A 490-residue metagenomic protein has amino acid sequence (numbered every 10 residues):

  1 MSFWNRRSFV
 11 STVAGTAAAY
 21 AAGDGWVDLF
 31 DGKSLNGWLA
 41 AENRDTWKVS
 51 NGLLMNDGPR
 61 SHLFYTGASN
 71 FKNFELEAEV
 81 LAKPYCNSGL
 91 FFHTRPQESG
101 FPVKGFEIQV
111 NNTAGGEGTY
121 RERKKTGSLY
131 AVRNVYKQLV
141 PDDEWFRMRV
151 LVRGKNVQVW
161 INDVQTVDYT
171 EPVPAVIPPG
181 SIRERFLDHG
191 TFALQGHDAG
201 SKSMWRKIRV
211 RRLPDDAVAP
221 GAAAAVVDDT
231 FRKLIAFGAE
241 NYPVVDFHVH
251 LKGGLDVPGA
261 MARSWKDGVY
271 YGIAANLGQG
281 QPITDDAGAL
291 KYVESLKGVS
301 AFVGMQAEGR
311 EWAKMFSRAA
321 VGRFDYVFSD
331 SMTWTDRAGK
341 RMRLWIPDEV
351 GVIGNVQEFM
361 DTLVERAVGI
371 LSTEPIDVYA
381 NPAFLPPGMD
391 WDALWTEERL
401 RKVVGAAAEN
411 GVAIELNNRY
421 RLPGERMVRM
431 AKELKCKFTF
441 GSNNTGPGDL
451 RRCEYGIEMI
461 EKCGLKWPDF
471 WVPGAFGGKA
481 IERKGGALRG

Functional and structural regions predicted by a protein language model:
M1-T16: N-terminal secretory signal peptides and thylakoid transit peptides that target proteins across membranes
A22-V227: Carbohydrate-interacting regions of secretory-pathway proteins
R95, L213, M332, F384-P387 (+1 more regions): Flexible loop residues that form catalytic and substrate-binding hotspots at small-molecule/glycan-binding clefts
E107-V110, G272-I273, E415: Structural recognition of the beta-strand scaffold that forms the well-ordered cores of secreted hydrolase catalytic
T119-Y120, P282-I283, D336-K340, G448-R452: Short, charged, surface-exposed secondary-structure boundary motifs
V226-E311, V378, P382, P386-E398 (+3 more regions): An N-terminally biased module of ancient metal coordination in phosphate/nucleic-acid-related enzymes
V226-N241, W391-G490: Charged catalytic cores and adjacent phosphate/nucleic-acid-binding surfaces used for phosphate/nucleic-acid chemistry
D285-E409, E461, L465, G485-R489: Extended substrate/RNA-proximal surfaces in nucleic-acid metabolism proteins
